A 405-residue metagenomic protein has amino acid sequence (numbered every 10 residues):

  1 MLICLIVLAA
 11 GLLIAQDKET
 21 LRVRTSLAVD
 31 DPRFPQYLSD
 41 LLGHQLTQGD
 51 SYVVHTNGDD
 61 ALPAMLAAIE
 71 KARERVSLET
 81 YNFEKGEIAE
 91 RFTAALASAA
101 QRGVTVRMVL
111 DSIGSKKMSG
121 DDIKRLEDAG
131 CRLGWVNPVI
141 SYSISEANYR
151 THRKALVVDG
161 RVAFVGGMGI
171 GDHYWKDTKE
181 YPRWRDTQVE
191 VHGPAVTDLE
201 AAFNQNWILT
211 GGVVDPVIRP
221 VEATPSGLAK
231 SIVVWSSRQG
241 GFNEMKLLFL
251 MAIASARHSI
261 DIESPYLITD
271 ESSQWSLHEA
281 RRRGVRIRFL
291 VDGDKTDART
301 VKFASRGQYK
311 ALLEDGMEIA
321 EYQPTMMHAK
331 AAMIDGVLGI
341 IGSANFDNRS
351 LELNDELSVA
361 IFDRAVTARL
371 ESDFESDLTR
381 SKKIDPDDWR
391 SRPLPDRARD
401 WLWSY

Functional and structural regions predicted by a protein language model:
M1-Y405: Charged, low-complexity intrinsically disordered terminal segments
